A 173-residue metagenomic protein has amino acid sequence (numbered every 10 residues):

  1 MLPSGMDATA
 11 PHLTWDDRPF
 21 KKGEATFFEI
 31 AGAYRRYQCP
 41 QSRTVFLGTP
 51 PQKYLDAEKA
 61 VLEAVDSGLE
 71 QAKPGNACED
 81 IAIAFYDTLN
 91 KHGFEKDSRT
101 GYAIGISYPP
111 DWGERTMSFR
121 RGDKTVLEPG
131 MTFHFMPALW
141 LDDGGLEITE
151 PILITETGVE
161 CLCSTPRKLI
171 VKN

Functional and structural regions predicted by a protein language model:
M1-N173: Active-site neighborhoods and metal-handling regions in enzymes and metal-associated proteins
